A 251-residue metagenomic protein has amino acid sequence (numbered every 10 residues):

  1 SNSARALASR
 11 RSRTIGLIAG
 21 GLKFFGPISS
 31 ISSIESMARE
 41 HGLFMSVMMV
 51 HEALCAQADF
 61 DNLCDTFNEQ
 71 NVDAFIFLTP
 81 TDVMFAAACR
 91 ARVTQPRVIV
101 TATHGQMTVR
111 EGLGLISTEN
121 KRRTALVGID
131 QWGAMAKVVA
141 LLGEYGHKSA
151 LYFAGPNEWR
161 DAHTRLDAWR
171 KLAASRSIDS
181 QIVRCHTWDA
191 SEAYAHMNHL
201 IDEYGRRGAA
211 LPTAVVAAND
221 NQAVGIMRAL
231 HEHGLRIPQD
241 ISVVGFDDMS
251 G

Functional and structural regions predicted by a protein language model:
S1-S32, H41: N-terminal helix-turn-helix/winged-helix DNA-binding helices and compositionally similar short basic alpha-helical
G16-L17, S32-V47, E52, N62-I76 (+1 more regions): Bacterial carbohydrate/catabolite-sensing allosteric modules
A56: Non-catalytic beta/alpha edge segments that cap or flank active sites
D59: Aromatic sugar-binding surface patches on proteins that engage polysaccharides or sugar-phosphate polymers
